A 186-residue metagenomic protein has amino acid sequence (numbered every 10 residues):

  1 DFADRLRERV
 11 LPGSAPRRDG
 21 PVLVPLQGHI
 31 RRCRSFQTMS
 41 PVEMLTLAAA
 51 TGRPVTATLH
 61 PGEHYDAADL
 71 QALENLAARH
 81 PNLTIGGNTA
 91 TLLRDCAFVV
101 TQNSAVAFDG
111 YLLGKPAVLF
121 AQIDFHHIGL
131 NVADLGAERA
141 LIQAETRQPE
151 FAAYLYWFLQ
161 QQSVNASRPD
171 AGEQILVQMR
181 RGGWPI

Functional and structural regions predicted by a protein language model:
D1-D19, G129-I186: Leloir-type glycosyltransferase catalytic cores
D19-R31, L59-P61, A121-Q122: Short loop/turn segments at strand-loop or loop-helix junctions that form parts of catalytic or ligand-binding pockets
V22, V55, A117, F151-L155: Hydrophobic anchor at the start of a short beta-strand that flanks the dinucleotide cofactor-binding loop
R31-F36, H64-A67: A generic structural signal for short coil/turn motifs at secondary-structure boundaries
F36-Q37, L70, Y111-G114: Short amphipathic alpha-helical segments
Q37-E43: Charged helix-capping and loop-helix junction motifs
L45-I85: Catalytic donor nucleotide-activated moiety binding site of glycosyltransferases and closely related
G86-N131: A donor-sugar binding/catalytic signature common to diverse glycosyltransferases and related nucleotide-sugar
